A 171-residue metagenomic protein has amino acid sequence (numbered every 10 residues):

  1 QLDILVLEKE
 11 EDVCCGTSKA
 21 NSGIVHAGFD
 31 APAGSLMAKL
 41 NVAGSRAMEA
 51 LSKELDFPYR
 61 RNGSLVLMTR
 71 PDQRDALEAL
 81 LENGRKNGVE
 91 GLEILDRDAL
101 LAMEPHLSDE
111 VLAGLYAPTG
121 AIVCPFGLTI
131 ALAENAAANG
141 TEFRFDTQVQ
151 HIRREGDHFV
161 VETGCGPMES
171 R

Functional and structural regions predicted by a protein language model:
L2-A20: Glycine-rich FAD pyrophosphate-binding loop
D3, V25, R46, A50 (+2 more regions): Active-site substrate-recognition segment that forms the wall of the catalytic cavity or substrate channel
E8, R61, L95-R97, F145-T147 (+1 more regions): Short loop/edge segments at beta-strand edges and connector loops that shape dinucleotide/nucleotide cofactor-binding
E10-D12, L100, L132: Short beta-to-alpha linker loops that shape the active-site pocket of alpha/beta-hydrolase fold enzymes
C14-C15, A102, I152: Conserved protein kinase catalytic core
G23-M103, L112: Dinucleotide-binding Rossmann-like beta1-alpha1 core, especially the glycine-rich loop that anchors the ADP
G114-R171: Helical element adjacent to the flavin cofactor pocket in flavoenzyme catalytic cores
